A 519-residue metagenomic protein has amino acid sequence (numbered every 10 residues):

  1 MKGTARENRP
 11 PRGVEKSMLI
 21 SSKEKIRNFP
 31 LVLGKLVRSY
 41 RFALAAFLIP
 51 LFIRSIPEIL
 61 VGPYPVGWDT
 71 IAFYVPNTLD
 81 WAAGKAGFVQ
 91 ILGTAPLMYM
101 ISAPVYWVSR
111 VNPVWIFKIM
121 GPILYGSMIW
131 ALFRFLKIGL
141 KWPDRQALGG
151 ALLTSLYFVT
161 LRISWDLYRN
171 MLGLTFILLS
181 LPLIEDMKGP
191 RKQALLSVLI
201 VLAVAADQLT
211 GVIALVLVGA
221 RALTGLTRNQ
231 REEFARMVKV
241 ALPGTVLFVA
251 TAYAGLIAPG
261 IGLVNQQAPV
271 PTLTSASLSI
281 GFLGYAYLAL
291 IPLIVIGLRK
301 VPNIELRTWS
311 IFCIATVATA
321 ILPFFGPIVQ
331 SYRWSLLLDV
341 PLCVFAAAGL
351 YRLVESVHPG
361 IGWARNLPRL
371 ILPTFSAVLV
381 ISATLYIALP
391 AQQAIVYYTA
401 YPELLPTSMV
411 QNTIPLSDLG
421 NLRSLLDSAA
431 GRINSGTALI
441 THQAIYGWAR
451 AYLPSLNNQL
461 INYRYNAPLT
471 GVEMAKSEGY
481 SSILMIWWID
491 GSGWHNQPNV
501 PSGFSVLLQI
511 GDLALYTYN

Functional and structural regions predicted by a protein language model:
M1-P57, L367-A377: Start-transfer (signal-anchor) and selected internal transmembrane alpha helices of multi-pass inner/ER membrane
R9, F47-L48, S127-W130, I163 (+1 more regions): Extracytoplasmic
V32-Y40, L226-V240, P292-V317, G326 (+4 more regions): Membrane-interface helix-loop-helix junctions at transmembrane boundaries of multi-pass membrane enzymes, predominantly
F47-R54, M98, S102, W107 (+3 more regions): Membrane-embedded helix bundles of polyisoprenyl
R54-I59, P65-T70, T94-A95, Y168-R169 (+4 more regions): Transmembrane catalytic cores of multi-pass membrane glycosyltransferases and polysaccharide-assembly enzymes
F73-P76, Q90-P113, A203: Short hydrophobic/aromatic helix or loop-helix immediately within or flanking a transmembrane segment in polytopic
I163, N170, I213, I328-A364 (+1 more regions): Hydrophobic/aromatic-rich transmembrane helices and adjacent perimembrane loops
K239-T245, L353-Y397: Signature aromatic-anchored transmembrane alpha helix within multi-pass, membrane-resident enzymes that catalyze glycan
